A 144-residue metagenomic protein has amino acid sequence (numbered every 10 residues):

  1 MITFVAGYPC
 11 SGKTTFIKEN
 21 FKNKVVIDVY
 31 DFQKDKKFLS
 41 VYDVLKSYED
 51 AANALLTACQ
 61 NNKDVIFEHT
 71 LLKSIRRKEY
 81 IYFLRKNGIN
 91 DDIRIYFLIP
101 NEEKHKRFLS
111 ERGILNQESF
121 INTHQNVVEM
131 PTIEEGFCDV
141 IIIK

Functional and structural regions predicted by a protein language model:
M1-T3, N62-K63: Pre-Walker A (Motif I) flank of P-loop NTPase domains
I2-A6, S11-T14, N23, N101-K144: Conserved GTP-binding G-domain of TRAFAC-class P-loop NTPases and closely related GTPase folds
A6-Y8, F67-T70: Short His-Asn-centered micro-motif
T15-V65: Conserved substrate/cofactor phosphate-moiety recognition/catalytic segment in nucleotide-dependent phosphotransferases
D35-F38, L72-L115, T123, V127-E129: ATP-dependent NMP and nucleoside kinases share a basic, alpha-helical "lid"
V41-Y48, T70, I114, E118: Flexible, glycine- and charge-enriched loops at secondary-structure boundaries
L56-Q60, N87-I89, I133-E134: Conserved catalytic network of the ASCE P-loop NTPase/AAA+ motor domain
F67-E68, Y96-I99, I142: Conserved beta-strand segments of the P-loop GTPase G domain that flank and frequently precede/overlap
